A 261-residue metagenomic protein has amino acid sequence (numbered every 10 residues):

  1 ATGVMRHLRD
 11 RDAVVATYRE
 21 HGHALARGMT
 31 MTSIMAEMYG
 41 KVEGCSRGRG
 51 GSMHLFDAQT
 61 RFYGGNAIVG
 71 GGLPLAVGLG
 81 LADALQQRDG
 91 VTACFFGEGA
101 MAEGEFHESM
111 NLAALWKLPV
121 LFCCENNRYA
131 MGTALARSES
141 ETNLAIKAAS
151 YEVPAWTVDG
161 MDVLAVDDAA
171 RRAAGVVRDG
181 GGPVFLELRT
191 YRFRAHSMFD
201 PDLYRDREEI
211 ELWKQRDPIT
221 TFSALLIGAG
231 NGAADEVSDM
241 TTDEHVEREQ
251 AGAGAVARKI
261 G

Functional and structural regions predicted by a protein language model:
A1-W116, R137-S140, A145, S150-E152: Cofactor-binding active-site loop characterized by glycine-rich and histidine/acidic residues
R11-V15, E125-N126, K147-P154, S197-Y204 (+1 more regions): Short acidic (Asp/Glu) and glycine-rich catalytic loops that position anionic groups and cofactors
G22, R128-M131, R192-R194: Short gly/pro/ser/thr-enriched loop/turn and capping motifs at secondary-structure boundaries
G99-G104, M161-A170: Active-site glycine- and acidic-residue-rich loops that bind and position anionic ligands or nucleotide-like cofactors
W116-A136: A short, conserved beta-to-alpha structural element at the edge of catalytic cores that scaffolds binding
C123-C124, W156-D159, V166, F185-R189: Short, conserved beta-strand edge motifs with alternating hydrophobic and charged residues
R128-T133, V153-V158, L203-E211, V237: Short beta-alpha connecting loops at secondary-structure transitions that line or flank enzyme active sites
V176-G261: Glycine/aspartate-rich loop-and-adjacent alpha/beta segment that forms the canonical ThDP
